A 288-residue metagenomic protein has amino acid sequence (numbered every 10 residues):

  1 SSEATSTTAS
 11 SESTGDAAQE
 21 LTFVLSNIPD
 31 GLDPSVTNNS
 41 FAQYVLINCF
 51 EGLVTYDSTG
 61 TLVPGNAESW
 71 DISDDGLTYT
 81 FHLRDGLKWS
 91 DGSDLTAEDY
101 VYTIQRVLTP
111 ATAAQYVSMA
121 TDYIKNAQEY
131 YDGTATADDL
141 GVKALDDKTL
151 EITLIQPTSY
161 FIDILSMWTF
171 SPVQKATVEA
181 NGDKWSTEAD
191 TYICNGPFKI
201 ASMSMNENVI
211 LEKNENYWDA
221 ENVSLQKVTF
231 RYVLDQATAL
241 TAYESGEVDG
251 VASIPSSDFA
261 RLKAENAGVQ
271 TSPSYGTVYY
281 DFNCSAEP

Functional and structural regions predicted by a protein language model:
S1-E20, P34, T61-P64, A180: Short, low-complexity disordered leader/linker segments with a strong preference for bacterial N-terminal type II
V24-D74, I193-C194: N-terminal lobe/hinge region of extracytoplasmic solute-binding protein
D57, E212-Y217, S274-P288: A bilobed periplasmic-binding-protein/Venus flytrap-type ligand-binding module shared by bacterial periplasmic
E68-M119, E151: Aromatic- and charge-enriched surface segment that lines or borders ligand/interaction sites
D99-V101, Q115-A176: Surface-exposed binding/hinge segments that line and control ligand-binding clefts or catalytic entry sites
L154-V223, K227: Gly/Pro-rich hinge or "lid" segments in bacterial periplasmic/extracellular proteins
E215-R261: Ligand-site clamp/hinge motif
A260-T271: Ligand-binding "clamshell"
